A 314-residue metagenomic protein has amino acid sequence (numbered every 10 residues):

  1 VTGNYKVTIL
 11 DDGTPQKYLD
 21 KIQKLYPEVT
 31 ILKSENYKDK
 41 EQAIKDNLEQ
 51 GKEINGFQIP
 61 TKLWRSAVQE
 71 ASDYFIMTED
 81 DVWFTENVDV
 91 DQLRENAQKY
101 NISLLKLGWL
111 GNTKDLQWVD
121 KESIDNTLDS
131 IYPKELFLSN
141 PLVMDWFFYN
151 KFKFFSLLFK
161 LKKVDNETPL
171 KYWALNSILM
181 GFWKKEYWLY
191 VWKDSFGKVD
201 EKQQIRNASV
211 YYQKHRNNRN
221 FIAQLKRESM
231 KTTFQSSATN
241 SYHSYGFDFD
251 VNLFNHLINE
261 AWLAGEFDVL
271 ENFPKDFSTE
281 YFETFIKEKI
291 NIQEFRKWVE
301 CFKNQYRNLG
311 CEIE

Functional and structural regions predicted by a protein language model:
T2-I9, V29: Short loop->beta transition adjacent to catalytic acidic/histidine clusters or analogous donor-positioning motifs
D11-G13: Acidic ATP/Mg2+-coordinating residue in the GHKL
P15-S72: Active-site-proximal specificity loops/subdomain of glycosyltransferases
Y18-E28, D120-N126, A208-Y212: Short, aromatic/basic amphipathic alpha-helical patches
D73-W83: Short beta-strand-to-loop acidic/aromatic patch adjacent to the donor-nucleotide binding site
N87-T113: Conserved donor-nucleotide/metal-binding helix-loop-beta segment in metal-dependent transferases, i.e., the alpha-helix
N126-K171: Short, flexible, basic/aromatic active-site loop/helix in glycosyltransferases
K162-E167, W173-E314: C-terminal catalytic/acceptor-binding lobe
